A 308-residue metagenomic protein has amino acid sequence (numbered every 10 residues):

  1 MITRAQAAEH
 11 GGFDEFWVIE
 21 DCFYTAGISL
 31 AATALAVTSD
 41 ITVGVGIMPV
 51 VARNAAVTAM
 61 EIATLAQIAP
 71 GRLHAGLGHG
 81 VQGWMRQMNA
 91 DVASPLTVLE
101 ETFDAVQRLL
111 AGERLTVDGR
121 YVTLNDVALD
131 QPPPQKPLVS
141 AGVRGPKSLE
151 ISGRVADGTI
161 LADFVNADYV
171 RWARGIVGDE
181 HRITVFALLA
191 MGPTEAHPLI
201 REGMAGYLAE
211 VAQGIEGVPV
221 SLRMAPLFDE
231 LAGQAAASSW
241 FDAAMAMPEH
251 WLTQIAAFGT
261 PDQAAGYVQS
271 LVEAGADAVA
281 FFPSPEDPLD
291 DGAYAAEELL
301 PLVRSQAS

Functional and structural regions predicted by a protein language model:
M1-S308: Active-site-adjacent structural elements that line small-molecule/cofactor binding pockets in enzymes
